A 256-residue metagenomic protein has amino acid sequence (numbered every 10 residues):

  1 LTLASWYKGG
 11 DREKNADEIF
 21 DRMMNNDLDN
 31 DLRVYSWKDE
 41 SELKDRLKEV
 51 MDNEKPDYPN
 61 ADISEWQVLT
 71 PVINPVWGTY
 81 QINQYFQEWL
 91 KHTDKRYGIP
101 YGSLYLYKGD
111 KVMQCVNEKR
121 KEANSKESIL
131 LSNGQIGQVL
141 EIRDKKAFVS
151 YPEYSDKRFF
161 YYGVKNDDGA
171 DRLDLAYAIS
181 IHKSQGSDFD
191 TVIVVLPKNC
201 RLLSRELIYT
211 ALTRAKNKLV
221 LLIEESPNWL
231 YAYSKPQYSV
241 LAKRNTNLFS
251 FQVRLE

Functional and structural regions predicted by a protein language model:
L1-S132, L140: Conserved helicase motor core of P-loop NTPases
D27-L32, S64, G134-Q135, D188-V192 (+1 more regions): Short glycine-/polar-rich loops that comprise or flank the Walker A/P-loop and associated switch/sensor motifs
E40-V50, N166-R172, N228: Short alpha-helical interface patches
G78, A147, L221: Short acidic, gly/pro-rich beta-turn/loop elements at beta-sheet edges and active-site/ligand-binding grooves
Q84-Y209: Conserved nucleotide-binding/hydrolysis modules and their immediate coupling elements across P-loop/ASCE NTPase motors
T191-E256: Helicase C-terminal subdomain and adjacent C-terminal extension
